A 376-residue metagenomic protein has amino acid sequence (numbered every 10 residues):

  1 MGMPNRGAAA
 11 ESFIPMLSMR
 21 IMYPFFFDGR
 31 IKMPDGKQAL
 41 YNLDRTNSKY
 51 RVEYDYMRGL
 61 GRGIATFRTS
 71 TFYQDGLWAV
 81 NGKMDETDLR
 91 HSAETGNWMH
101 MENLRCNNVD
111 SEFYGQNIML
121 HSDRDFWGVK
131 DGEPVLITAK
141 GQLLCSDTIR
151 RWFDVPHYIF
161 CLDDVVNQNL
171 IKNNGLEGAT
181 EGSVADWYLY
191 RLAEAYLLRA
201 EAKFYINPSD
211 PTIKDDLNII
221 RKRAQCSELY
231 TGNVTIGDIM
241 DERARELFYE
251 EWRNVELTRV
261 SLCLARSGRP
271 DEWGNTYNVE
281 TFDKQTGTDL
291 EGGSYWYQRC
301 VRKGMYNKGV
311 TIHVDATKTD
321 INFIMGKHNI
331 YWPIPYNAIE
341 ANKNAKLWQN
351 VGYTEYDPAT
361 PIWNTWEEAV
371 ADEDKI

Functional and structural regions predicted by a protein language model:
M1-G128: An aromatic- and glycine-enriched ligand-binding surface/loop that stacks and positions planar moieties
M1-M33, K37-L40, H157-L189, L217 (+2 more regions): Long, intrinsically disordered, low-complexity segments
V109, V129-S183: Short glycine/proline-rich turn/loop motifs
L192, R199-E201: Structural register within alpha-helical repeat arrays
N207-P208: Short coil/turn linking the two alpha-helices of tandem helical-hairpin repeats
